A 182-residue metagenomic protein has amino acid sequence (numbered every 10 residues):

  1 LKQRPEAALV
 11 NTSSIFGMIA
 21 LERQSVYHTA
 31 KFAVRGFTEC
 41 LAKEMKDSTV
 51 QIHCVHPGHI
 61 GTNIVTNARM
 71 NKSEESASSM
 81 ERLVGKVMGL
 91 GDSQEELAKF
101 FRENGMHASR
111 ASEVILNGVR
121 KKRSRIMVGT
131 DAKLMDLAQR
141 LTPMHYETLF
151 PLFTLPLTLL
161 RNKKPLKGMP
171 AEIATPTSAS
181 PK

Functional and structural regions predicted by a protein language model:
K2, K43-E44: Alpha-helical segment proximal to the catalytic Tyr-Lys
S14: Residue(s) in the substrate-gating loop at a strand-loop-helix junction that position the organic substrate next
I19-V26: Active-site loop immediately N-terminal to the catalytic Tyr-X3-Lys motif of short-chain dehydrogenase/reductase
A30: Active-site helix of classical SDR
D47-T130: SDR active-site lid
N117, F150-K182: Short linear elements at protein peripheries
R123-P156: A transmembrane-helix-recognition feature enriched in membrane-embedded lipid enzymes and envelope glyco-/phospholipid
